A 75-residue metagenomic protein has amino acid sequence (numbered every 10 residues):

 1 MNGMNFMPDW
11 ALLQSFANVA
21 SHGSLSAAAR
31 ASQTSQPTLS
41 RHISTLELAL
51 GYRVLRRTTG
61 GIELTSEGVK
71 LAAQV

Functional and structural regions predicted by a protein language model:
M1-M7: Short, intrinsically disordered or compositionally biased N-terminal tails of bacterial proteins
W10, Q36-P37: The DNA-contacting recognition helix of HTH DNA-binding domains and analogous helical DNA-recognition elements
L12-V19, L71: Short alpha-helical "packing" element that flanks the helix-turn-helix/winged-helix DNA-binding module
Q14, S40-H42: Base-recognition residues in the alpha-helical recognition helix of bacterial helix-turn-helix
A17-Q33: Short helix-boundary/capping micro-motifs
S35, H42-T45: Residues within the DNA-recognition helix of helix-turn-helix
E47-L64: A short LG(V/I)-centered, amphipathic sequence patch enriched for acidic residue(s) preceding the LG motif
E67-Q74: Short, solvent-exposed amphipathic helices
